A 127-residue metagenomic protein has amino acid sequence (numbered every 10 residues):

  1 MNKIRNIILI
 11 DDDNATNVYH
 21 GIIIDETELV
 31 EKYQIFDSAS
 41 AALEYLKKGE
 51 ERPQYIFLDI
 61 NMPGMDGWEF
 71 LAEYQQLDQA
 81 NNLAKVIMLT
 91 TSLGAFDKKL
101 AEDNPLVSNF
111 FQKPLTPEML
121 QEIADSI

Functional and structural regions predicted by a protein language model:
M1-N6, A15, L115-I127: Non-catalytic signal-transmission and effector/linker regions of two-component phosphorelay proteins
R5-A15, H20-I24: Conserved acidic segment of CheY-like receiver
I35-E44, G67: Helix N-cap/capping motif at the beta->alpha junctions
E44, W68-A80: Short amphipathic alpha-helix used as the core "switch/output" element in two-component signaling
E51-F57: Active-site beta3 strand of CheY-like receiver
M62: Receiver (REC) domain active-site loop signature in two-component systems and cognate sites in sensor histidine kinases
E69, N82-L83, L93-N109, E122: Alpha4 helix (beta4-alpha4-beta5 surface) of REC/receiver domains from two-component response regulators
L89-T90: Hydrophobic/aromatic residues positioned on beta-strands within the core alpha/beta folds
